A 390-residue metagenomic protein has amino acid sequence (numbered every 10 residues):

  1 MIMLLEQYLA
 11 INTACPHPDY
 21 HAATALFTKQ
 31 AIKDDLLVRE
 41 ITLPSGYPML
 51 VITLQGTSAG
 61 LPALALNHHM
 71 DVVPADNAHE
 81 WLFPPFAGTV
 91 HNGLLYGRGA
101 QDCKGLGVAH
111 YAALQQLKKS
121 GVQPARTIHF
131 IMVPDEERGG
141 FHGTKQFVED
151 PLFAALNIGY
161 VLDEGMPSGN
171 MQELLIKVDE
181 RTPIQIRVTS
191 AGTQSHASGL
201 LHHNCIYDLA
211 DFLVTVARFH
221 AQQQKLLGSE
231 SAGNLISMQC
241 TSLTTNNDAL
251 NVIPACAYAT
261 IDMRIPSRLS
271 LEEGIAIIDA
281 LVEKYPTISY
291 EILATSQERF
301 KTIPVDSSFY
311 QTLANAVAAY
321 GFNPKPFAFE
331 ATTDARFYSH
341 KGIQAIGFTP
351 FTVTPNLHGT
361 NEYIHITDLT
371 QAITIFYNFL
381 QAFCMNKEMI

Functional and structural regions predicted by a protein language model:
M1-R98, L117-P124, I364: Acidic/His- and Gly-rich active-site-bordering loop/insert found across diverse amide/peptide-bond hydrolases
T24, T53, A59-L61, V73 (+6 more regions): An extended, acidic, His-containing surface patch that forms the Zn2+-binding/catalytic region of metallohydrolases
H69, H196, H358: Histidine-centered divalent metal-coordination motifs
E80, V122-Q123, K177-P183, L250-P254 (+2 more regions): Short glycine/proline-enriched loop/turn "hinge" motifs that connect secondary-structure elements and lie
L95, Q101-D179, I390: Acidic/histidine-rich catalytic neighborhood of metal-dependent amide-processing enzymes
G105-Q116, D208-D211, Q371-N378: Short amphipathic alpha-helical face segments that pack within enzyme cores and frequently flank/anchor catalytic
P151-E283, E298: Midchain, well-structured core segments that form catalytic/ion-binding scaffolds
